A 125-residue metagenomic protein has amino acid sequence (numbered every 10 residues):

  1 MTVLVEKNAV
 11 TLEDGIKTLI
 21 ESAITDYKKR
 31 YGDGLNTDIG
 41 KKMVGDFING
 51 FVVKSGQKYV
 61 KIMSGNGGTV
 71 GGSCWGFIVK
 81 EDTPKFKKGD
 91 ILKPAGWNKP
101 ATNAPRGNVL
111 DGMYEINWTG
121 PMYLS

Functional and structural regions predicted by a protein language model:
T2-V53: Negatively charged, low-complexity tracts enriched in Asp/Glu with abundant Ser/Thr
E13, K17, D82-P84, D90: Intrinsically disordered, charged low-complexity linkers and terminal tails that flank or connect structured domains
I20, G68-V70, D111: Intrinsically disordered, low-complexity regions enriched in Ser/Pro/Gly/Gln/His and often acidic
K41-K87: Amphipathic, interaction-prone secondary-structure segments
M43-F47, I116-S125: A cross-kingdom feature marking charged/low-complexity
K87-I116: A short, surface-exposed interaction/processing loop segment used at functional sites
